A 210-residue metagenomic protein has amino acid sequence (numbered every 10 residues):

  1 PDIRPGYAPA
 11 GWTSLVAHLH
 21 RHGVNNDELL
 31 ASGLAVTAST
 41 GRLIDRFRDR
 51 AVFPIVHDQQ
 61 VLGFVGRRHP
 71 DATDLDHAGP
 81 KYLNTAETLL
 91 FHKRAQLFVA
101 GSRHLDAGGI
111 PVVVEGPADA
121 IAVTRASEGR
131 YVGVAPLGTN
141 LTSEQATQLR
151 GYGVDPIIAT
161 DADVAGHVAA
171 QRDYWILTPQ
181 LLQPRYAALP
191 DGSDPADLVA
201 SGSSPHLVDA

Functional and structural regions predicted by a protein language model:
P1-V16: Short, conserved phosphate-binding/catalytic loop or strand-edge motifs used in phosphoryl-/nucleotidyl-transfer
T13-G153, A169-A170: Phosphate-handling DNA/RNA-contact segment within nucleic-acid enzymes
V113, V154-A165, A187-A188: Acidic beta-strand-to-loop metal/phosphate-binding motif
G133-V134, P156, Q183-R185: Hydrophobic anchor at the start of a short beta-strand that flanks the dinucleotide cofactor-binding loop
Q148, I176-L182: Arginine/glycine-rich "motif VI" loop of SF2 helicases in the C-terminal RecA-like domain
Y152-A162, G202-A210: A polyampholytic, Gly/Pro-enriched intrinsically disordered region
A165-Y174: Mg2+-dependent endonuclease catalytic cores in nucleic-acid-processing enzymes, primarily RNase H-like
R185-A210: C-terminal or mid-to-C-terminal helical accessory/interaction module adjacent to the motor/catalytic core
